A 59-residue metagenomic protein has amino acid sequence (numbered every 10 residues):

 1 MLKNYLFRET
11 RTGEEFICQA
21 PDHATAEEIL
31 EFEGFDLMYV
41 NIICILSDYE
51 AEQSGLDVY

Functional and structural regions predicted by a protein language model:
M1, E28-E31: N-terminal leader/targeting signatures
M1-E14: Short aromatic-glycine-(Arg/Gly/Cys) micro-motifs in beta-strand/loop hairpins
F16-C18: Short cationic amphipathic helices and targeting signals
E31-Y59: Short, mixed-charge low-complexity intrinsically disordered segments
